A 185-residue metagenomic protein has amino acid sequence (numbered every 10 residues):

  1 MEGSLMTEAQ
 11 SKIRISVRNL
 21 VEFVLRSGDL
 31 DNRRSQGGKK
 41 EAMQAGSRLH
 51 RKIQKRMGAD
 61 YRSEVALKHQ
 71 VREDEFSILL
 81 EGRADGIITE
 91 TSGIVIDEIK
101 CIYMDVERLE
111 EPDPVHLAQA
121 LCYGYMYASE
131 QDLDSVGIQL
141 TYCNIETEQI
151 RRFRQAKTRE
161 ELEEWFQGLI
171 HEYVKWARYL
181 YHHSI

Functional and structural regions predicted by a protein language model:
M1-S92: Metal-dependent nuclease catalytic cores that hydrolyze phosphodiester bonds in DNA/RNA, characterized by
R14-V17, Q167, H182-S184: A helicase ATPase "motif cassette" and its flanking acidic/Ser/Thr-rich regulatory loops
H50, H69, H116, H171 (+1 more regions): Histidine (H) residue identity feature
I53-M57, Y127, I170: Hydrophobic residues within well-ordered, non-membrane alpha-helices that form the packing/core of soluble catalytic
D60, E64, D134-S135, A177: Secondary-structure transition/capping residues
V71-F166: Mg2+/Mn2+-dependent nuclease catalytic core
F166-Y173: Extended, charge-rich, solvent-exposed interface segments
K175-I185: Pre-P-loop entry segment of helicase/translocase ATPase cores
